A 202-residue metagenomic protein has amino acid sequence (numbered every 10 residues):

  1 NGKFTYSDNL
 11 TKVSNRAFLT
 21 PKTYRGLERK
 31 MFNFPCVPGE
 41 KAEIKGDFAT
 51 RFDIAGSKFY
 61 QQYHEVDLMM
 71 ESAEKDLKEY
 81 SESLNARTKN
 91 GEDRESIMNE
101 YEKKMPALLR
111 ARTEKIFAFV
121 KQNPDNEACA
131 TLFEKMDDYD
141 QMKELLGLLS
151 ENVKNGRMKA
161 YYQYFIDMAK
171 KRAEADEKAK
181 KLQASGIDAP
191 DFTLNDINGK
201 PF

Functional and structural regions predicted by a protein language model:
N1-T113: A non-transmembrane, solvent-exposed segment enriched in polar/low-complexity residues
K78, Q122-K135: Amphipathic alpha-helical repeat scaffolds of TPR domains
L84, T88, V120, L149-K154: A conserved position within tetratricopeptide repeats
K104-N123, E144-G147: Amphipathic alpha-helical coiled-coil segments
M105, F133-M136, I166: Hydrophobic core/packing positions within alpha-helical solenoid repeats
K143-K200: N-proximal helix/coil linker or "cap" segments that precede and/or mark the start of modular domains
